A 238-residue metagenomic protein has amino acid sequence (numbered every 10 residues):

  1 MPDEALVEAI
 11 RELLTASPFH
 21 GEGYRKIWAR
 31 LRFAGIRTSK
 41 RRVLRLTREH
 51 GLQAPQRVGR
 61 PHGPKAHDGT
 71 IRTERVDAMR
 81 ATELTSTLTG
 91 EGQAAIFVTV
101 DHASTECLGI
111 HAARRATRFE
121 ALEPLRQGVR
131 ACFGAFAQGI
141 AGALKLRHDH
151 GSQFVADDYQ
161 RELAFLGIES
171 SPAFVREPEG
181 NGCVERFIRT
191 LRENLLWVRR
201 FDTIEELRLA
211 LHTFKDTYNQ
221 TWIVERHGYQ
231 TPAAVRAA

Functional and structural regions predicted by a protein language model:
M1-A238: Charged DNA-binding/catalytic regions of mobile-element recombinases
